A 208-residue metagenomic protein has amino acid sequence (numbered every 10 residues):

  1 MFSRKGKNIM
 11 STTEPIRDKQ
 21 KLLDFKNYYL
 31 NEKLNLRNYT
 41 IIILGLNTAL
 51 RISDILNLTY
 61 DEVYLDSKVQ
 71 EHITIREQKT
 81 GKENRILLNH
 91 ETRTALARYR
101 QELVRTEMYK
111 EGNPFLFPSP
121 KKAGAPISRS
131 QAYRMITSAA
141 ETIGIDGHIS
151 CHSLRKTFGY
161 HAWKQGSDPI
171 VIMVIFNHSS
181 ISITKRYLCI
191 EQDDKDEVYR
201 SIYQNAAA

Functional and structural regions predicted by a protein language model:
M1-A208: Conserved catalytic core of the tyrosine transesterase superfamily
